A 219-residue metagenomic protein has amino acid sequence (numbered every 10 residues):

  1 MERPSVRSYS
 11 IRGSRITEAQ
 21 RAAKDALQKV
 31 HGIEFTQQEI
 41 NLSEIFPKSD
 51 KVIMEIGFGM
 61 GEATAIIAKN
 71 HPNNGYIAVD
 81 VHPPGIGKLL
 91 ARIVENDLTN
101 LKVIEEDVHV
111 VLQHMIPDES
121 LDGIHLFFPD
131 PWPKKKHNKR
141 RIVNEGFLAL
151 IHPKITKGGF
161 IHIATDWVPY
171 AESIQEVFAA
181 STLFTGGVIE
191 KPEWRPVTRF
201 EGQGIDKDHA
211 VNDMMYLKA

Functional and structural regions predicted by a protein language model:
M1-M54, A65-K69: S-adenosyl-L-methionine
G57-G61: Class I SAM-dependent methyltransferase "Motif I" SAM/SAH-binding loop
H82: Conserved SAM/SAH-binding beta-strand->alpha-helix loop
I86-K88, A171: Short alpha-helix immediately C-terminal to the canonical SAM-binding loop
L90-D118: S-adenosyl-L-methionine
V143-K157: A short glycine-rich, Lys/Arg-flanked "PGG" loop and its adjoining helix->strand segment in the class I
K157-T165: Conserved beta-strand signature within the Rossmann-like core of class I S-adenosyl-L-methionine
A171-A219: Class I S-adenosyl-L-methionine
